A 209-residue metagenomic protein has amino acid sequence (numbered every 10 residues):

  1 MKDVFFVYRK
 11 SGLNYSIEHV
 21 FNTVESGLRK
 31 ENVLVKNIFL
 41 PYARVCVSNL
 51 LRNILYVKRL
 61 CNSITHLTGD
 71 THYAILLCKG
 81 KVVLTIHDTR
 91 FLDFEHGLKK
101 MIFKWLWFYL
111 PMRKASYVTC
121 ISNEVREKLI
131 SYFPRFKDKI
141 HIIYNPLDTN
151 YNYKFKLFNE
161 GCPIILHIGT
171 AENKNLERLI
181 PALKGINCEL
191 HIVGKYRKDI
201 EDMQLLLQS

Functional and structural regions predicted by a protein language model:
M1, Y151-I164: Nucleotide-sugar donor-binding and catalytic loop/hinge architecture of NDP-sugar-dependent glycosyltransferases
K2-I75: Active-site donor-binding segments of glycosyltransferases and PAPS-dependent sulfotransferases
S11-G12, I168-E172, Y196: Short donor-sugar binding/catalytic loops of nucleotide-sugar-dependent glycosyltransferases, especially enzymes
I64-H66, L76-H96: Active-site proximal beta-strand in glycosyltransferases
L98-V118: Membrane-proximal helix-turn-helix segments that form the acceptor-binding/catalytic region of lipid-linked
E124, P146: Carbohydrate-associated surface elements
F158-K174, I180, H191: Conserved donor-binding/catalytic core segment of Leloir-type glycosyltransferases
H191-G194, E201-S209: Nucleotide-activated donor-binding/catalytic signature segment of Leloir-type glycosyltransferases, i.e., the conserved
